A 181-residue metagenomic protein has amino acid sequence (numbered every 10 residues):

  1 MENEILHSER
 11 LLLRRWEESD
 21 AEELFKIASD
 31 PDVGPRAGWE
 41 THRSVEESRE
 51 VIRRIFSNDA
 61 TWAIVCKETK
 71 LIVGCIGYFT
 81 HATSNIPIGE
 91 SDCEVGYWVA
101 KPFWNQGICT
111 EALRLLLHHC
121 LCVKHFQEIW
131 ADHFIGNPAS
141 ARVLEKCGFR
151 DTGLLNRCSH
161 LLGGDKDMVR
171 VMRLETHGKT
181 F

Functional and structural regions predicted by a protein language model:
M1-D32, V65-F181: Acyl-donor (CoA/ACP) binding surface of acyl/acetyltransferases
D32-R53: Conserved GNAT-fold acetyl-CoA-binding loop/helix
A37-T41, T61-C66: A short, aromatic/hydrophobic, helix- or strand-capping loop or linear motif that either lines the entrance/gate
S44-V45, D59, G163, K179: A short hydrophobic/aromatic micro-motif that marks alpha-helical segments and, especially, helix-coil
I52-A63: A short helix-loop-beta-strand connector motif used in the catalytic cores of GNAT acetyltransferases and, in some
